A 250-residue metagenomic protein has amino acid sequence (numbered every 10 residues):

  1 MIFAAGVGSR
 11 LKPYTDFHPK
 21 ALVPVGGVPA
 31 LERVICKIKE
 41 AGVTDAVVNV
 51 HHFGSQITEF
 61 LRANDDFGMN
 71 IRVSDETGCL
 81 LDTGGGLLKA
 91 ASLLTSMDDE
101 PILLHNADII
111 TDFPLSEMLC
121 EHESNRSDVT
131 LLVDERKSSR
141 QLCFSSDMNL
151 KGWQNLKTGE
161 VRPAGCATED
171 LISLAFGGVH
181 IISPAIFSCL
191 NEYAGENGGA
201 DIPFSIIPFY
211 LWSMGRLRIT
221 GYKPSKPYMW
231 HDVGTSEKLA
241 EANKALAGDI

Functional and structural regions predicted by a protein language model:
M1-D16, K39-A41: N-terminal nucleotide-binding beta1-loop-alpha1 segment
I2, P24, V28-N106, E117 (+1 more regions): Conserved N-terminal catalytic core of the sugar/cofactor nucleotidyltransferase
V7, A107-I109: Active-site metal-binding loops of divalent metal-dependent hydrolases
L11, I57-L61, L190, A242: Hydrophobic packing residues within well-ordered alpha-helices of enzyme cores
V25, C143-S145, V233: Short beta-strand-to-turn element immediately C-terminal to the catalytic PLP-Schiff-base lysine in fold type I
H51, S74-E76, L132, Y222-S225: Conserved beta-strand termini and adjacent loop/short-helix elements that scaffold enzyme active sites in alpha/beta
E100-L103, I110, S116-E123, R136-K137 (+1 more regions): Catalytic-core segments of class I nucleotidyltransferases/pyrophosphorylases that form NMP-activated intermediates
N125-E135: A short, conserved acidic/glycine-rich loop-to-beta-strand motif that forms the donor nucleotide-sugar/metal
